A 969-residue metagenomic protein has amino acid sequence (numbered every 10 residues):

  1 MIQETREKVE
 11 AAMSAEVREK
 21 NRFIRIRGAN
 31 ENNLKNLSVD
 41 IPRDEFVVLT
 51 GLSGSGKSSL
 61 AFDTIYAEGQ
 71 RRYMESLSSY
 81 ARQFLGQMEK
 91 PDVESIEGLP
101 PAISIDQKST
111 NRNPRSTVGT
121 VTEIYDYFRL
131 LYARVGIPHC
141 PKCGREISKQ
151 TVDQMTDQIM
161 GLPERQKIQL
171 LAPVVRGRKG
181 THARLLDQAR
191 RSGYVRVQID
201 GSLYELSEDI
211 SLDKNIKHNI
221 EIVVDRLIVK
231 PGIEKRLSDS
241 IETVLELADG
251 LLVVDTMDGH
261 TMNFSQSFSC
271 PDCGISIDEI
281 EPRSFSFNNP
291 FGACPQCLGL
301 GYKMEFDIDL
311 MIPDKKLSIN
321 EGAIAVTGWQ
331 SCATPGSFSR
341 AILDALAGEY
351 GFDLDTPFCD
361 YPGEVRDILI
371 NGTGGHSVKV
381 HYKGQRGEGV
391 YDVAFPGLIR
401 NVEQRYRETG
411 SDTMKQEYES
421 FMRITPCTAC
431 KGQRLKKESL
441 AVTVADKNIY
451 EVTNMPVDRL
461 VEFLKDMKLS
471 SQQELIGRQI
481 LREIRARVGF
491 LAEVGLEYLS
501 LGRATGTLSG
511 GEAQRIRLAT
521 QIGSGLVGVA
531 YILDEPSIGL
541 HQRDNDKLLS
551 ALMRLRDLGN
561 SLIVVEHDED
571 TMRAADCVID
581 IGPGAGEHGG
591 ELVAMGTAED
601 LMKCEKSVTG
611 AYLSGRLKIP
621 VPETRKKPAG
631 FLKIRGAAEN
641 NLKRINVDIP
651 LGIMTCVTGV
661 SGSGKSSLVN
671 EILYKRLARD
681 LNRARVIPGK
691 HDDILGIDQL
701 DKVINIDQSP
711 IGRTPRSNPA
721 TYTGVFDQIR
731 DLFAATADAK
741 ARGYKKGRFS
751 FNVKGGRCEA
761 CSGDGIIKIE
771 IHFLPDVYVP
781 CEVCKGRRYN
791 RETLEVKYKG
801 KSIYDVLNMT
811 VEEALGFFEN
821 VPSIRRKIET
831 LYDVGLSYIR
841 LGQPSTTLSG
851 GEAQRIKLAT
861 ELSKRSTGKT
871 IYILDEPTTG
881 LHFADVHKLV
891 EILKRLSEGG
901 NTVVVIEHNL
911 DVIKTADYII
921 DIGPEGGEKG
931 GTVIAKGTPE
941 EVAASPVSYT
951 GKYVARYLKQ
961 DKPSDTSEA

Functional and structural regions predicted by a protein language model:
M1-A969: Conserved phosphate-binding elements of NTP-dependent enzyme cores
